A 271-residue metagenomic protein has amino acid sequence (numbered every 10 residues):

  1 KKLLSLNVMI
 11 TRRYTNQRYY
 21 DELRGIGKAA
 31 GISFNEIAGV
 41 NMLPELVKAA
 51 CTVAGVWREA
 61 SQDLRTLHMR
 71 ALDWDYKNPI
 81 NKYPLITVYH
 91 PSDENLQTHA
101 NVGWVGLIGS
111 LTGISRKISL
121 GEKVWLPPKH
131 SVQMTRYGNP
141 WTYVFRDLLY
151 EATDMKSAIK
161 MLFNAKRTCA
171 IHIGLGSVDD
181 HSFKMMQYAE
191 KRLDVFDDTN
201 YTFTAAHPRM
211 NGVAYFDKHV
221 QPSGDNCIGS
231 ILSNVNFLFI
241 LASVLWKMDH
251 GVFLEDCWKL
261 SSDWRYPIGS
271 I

Functional and structural regions predicted by a protein language model:
K1-K28, E59-L67, A71-I271: C-terminal, well-structured catalytic/ligand-binding subdomain of enzymes
I26-K28, I32-R70: Gly/Pro-rich turn-and-neighbor structural signature
